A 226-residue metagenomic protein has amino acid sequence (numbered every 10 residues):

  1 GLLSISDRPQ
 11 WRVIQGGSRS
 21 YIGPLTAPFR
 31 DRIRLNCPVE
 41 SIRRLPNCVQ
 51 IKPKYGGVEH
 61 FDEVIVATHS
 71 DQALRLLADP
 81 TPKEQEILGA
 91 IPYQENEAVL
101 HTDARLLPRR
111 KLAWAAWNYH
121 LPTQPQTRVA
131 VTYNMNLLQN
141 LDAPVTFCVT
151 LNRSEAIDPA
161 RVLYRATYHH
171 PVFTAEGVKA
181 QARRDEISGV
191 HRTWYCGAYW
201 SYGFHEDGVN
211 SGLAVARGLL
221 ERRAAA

Functional and structural regions predicted by a protein language model:
G1-R44, C48: Active-site/ligand-binding neighborhood in enzyme catalytic cores
I14-S18, G57, S201-G208: Aromatic-acidic/polar surface patches that form glycan- and anion
G23, A27, R75, N210 (+1 more regions): A broad, structural surface signal
P28, D79, G218, R222: Active-site catalytic microenvironments for nucleophilic, acid-base chemistry
F29-R30, F61-D62, H191: Short, well-ordered alpha-helix to beta-strand connector turns
I33-L35, V66, Y195: A structural signal for the hydrophobic beta-strands that form the central parallel beta-sheet of Rossmann-like
C37-P171: Mid-domain catalytic core of redox enzymes that form a hydrophobic substrate pocket/lid adjacent to a catalytic redox
Q126-A226: Conserved flavin/dinucleotide-binding core of flavoenzymes
